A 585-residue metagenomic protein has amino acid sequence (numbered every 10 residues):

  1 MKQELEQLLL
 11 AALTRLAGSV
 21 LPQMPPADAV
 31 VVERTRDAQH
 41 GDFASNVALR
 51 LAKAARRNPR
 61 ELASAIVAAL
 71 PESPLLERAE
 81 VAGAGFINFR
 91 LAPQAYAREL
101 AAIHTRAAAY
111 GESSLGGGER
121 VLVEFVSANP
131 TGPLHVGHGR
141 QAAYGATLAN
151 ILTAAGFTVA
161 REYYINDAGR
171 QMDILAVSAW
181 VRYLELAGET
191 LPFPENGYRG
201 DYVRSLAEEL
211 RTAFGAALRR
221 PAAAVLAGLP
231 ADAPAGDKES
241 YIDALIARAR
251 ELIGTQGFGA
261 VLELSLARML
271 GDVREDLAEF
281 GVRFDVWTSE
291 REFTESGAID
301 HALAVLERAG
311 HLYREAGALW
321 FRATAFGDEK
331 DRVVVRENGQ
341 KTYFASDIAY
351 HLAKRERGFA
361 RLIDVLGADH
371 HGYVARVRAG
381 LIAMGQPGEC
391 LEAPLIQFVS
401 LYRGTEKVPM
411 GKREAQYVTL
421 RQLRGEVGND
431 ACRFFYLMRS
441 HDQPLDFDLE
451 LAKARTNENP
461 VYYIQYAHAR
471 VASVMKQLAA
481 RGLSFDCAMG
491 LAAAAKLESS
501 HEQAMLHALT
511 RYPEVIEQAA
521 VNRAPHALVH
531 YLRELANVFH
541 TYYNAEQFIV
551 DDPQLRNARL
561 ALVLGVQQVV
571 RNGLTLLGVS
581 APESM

Functional and structural regions predicted by a protein language model:
M1-A97, A108-M585: Non-catalytic interaction-recognition regions
R98-I103: Short, charged, solvent-exposed linker or helix-capping segments at domain edges/interfaces that act as flexible hinges
